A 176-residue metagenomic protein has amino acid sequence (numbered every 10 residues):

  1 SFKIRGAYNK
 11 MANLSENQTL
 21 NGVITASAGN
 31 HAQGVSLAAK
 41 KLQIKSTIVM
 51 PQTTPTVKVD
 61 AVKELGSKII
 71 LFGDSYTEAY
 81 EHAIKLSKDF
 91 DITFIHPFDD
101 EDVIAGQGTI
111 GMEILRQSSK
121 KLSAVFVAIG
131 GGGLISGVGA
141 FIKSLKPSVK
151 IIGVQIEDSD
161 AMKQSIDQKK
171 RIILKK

Functional and structural regions predicted by a protein language model:
S1-K176: PLP-dependent amino-acid enzyme catalytic core
